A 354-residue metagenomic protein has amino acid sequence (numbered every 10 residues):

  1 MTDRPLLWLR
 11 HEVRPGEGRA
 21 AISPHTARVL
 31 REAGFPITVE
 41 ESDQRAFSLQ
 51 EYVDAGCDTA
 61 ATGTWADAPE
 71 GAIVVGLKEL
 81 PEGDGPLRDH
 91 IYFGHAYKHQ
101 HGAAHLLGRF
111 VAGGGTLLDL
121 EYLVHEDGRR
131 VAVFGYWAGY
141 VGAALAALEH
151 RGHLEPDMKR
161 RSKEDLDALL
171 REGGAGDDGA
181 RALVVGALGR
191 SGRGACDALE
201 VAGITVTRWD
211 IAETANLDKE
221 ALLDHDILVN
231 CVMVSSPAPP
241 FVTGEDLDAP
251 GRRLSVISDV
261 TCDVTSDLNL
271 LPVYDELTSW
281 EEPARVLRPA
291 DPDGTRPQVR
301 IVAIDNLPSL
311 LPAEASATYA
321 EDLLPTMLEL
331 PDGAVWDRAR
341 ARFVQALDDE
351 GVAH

Functional and structural regions predicted by a protein language model:
D3-R109: An N-terminal-biased, well-structured beta-alpha scaffold segment characteristic of Rossmann-like dinucleotide-binding
R4, L87, D178-R181, L254: Phosphate-coordination loops involved in phosphoryl transfer and adenosine-cofactor binding
R10-S42, E155-M233: Glycine-rich phosphate/diphosphate-binding loop of Rossmann-like nucleotide-binding domains
E12, E41-Q44, E79, H95 (+5 more regions): Short, ordered loop/turn segments at secondary-structure junctions
A72-H153: Phosphate/diphosphate ligand-binding glycine-rich loop within oxidoreductases
T116, E121-L170, C262-H354: Adenosine-phosphate binding glycine-rich loop
I211-G294: Rossmann-like adenosine-cofactor binding region
